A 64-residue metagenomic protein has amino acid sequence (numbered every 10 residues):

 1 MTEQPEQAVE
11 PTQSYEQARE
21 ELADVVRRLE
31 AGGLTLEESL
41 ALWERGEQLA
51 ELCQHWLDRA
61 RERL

Functional and structural regions predicted by a protein language model:
M1-P5: N-terminal acidic, proline/glycine-rich, low-complexity intrinsically disordered segments
E10-L64: Amphipathic, hydrophobic secondary-structure cores in small proteins
